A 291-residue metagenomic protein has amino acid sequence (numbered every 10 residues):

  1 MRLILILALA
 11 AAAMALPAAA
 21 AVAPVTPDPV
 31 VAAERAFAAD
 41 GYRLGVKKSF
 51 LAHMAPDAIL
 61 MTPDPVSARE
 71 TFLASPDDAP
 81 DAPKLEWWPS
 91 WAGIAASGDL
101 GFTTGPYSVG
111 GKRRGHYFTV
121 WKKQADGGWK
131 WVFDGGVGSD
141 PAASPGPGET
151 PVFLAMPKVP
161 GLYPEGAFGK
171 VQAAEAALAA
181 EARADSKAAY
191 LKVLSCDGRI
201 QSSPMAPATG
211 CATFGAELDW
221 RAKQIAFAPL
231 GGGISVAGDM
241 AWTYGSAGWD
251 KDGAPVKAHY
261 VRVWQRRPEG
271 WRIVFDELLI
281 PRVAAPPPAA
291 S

Functional and structural regions predicted by a protein language model:
I4-A15: Bacterial N-terminal signal peptides
A20-K47, A52, G138-A188, K192 (+1 more regions): Short, low-complexity N-terminal intrinsically disordered segments enriched in polar/charged residues
A23-M54, I59-T103: An N-terminus-focused feature that recognizes amino-terminal "leader" regions
V25, P29-V30, S202-P207, L218-S291: C-terminal functional regions that serve as terminal interaction/effector modules
F37, W87, L100-T104, H116-W121 (+6 more regions): Short, structured motif recognition centered on aromatic/hydrophobic residues
L44-T71, A184-A212: Short, well-ordered alpha-helical segments enriched in acidic and aromatic residues
D64, L73-R114, F214-G253, K257: Surface-exposed, charged secondary-structure patches
R114-V152, K257-R282: Short beta-strand edge/turn micro-motifs at domain boundaries
